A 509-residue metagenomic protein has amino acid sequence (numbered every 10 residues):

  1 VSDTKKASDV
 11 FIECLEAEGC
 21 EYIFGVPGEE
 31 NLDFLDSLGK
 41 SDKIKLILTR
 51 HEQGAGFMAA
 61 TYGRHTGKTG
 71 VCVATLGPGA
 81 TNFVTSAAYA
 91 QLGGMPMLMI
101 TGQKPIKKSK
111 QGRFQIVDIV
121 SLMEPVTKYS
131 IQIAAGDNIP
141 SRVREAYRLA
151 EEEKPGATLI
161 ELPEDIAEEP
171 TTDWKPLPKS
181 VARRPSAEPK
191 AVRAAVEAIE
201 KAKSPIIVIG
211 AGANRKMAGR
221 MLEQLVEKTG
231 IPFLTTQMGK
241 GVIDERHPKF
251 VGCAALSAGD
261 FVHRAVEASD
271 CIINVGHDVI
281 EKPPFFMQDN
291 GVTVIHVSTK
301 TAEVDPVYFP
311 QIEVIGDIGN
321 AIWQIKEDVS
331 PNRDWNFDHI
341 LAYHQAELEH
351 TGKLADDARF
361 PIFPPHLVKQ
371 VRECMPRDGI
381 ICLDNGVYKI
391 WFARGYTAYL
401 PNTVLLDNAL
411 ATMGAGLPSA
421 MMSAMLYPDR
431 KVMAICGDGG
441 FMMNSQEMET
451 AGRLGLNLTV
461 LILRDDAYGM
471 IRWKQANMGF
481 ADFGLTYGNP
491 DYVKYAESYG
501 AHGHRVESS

Functional and structural regions predicted by a protein language model:
S2, W174-K175, G291-V387, G503 (+1 more regions): Phosphate/pyrophosphate-binding active-site segments
T4-G93, D384: N-terminal cofactor/phosphate-binding cores enriched in small/glycine residues, especially glycine-rich loops such as
S8-F11, E16-E18, F34-S41, Q345-D429: Active-site diphosphate/adenylate-binding microenvironment
E21-Y22, A60, R64-A74, P78-T101 (+7 more regions): Structural signature of the thiamine diphosphate
V26-G28, L46-F57, C72-G79, A134-A135 (+5 more regions): Active-site nucleophile and cofactor-binding loops and adjacent substrate-binding regions of central metabolic enzymes
R64, A211-I295, Y399-M421, M425-R430 (+2 more regions): Glycine-rich, anion-gripping cofactor-binding loops and their flanking helix/strand elements in enzyme active sites
I100, K108-Q115, D305-V307, E313-I315 (+4 more regions): Thiamine diphosphate
T101-R142, G239-I340: Glycine-rich, acidic loop regions that bind phosphate or pyrophosphate groups
